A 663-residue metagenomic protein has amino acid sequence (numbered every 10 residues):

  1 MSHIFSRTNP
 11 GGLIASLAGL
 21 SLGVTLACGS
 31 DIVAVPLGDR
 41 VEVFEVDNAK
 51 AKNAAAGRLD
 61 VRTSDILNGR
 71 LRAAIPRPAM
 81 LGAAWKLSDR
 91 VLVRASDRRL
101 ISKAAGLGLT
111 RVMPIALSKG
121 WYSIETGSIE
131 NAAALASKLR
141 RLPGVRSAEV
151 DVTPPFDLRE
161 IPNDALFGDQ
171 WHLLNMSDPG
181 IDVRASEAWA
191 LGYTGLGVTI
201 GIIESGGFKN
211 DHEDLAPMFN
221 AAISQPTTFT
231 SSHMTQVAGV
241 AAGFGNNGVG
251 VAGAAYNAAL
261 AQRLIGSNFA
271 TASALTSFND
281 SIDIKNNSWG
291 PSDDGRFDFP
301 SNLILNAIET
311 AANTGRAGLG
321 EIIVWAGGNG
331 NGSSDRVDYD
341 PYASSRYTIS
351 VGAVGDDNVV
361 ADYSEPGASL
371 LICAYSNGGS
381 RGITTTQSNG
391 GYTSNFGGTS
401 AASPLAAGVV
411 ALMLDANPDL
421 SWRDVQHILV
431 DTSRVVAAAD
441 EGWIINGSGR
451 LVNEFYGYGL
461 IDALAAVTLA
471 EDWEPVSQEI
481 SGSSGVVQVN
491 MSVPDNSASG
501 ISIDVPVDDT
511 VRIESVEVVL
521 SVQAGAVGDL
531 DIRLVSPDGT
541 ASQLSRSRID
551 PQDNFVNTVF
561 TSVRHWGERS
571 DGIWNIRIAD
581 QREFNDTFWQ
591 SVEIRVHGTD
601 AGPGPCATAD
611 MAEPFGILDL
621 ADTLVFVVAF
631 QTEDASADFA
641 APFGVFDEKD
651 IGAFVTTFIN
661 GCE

Functional and structural regions predicted by a protein language model:
C28-P162: Inhibitory N-terminal propeptides of secreted protease zymogens
A84-K86, I115-W121, S137-V198, K209 (+2 more regions): Protease zymogen maturation seam
R90-R94, P114, S123, S147-V150 (+12 more regions): Structural recognition of the beta-strand scaffold that forms the well-ordered cores of secreted hydrolase catalytic
W189-A190, T194-L196, G207-K209, S232 (+8 more regions): Substrate-binding/access-modulating region of protease and related hydrolase catalytic domains
I203, L215, A353-A401: Catalytic-core environment of secreted peptidases
Q262, A274, F278, I282-N287 (+6 more regions): C-terminal subdomain of the subtilisin-like protease fold in secreted/lumenal serine endopeptidases
I445-N446, L451, G602-E663: Cellulosome-associated attachment modules in secreted, modular CAZymes
A470-P605: Loop and turn regions of beta-sandwich accessory domains that flank beta-strands and are enriched in small/polar
